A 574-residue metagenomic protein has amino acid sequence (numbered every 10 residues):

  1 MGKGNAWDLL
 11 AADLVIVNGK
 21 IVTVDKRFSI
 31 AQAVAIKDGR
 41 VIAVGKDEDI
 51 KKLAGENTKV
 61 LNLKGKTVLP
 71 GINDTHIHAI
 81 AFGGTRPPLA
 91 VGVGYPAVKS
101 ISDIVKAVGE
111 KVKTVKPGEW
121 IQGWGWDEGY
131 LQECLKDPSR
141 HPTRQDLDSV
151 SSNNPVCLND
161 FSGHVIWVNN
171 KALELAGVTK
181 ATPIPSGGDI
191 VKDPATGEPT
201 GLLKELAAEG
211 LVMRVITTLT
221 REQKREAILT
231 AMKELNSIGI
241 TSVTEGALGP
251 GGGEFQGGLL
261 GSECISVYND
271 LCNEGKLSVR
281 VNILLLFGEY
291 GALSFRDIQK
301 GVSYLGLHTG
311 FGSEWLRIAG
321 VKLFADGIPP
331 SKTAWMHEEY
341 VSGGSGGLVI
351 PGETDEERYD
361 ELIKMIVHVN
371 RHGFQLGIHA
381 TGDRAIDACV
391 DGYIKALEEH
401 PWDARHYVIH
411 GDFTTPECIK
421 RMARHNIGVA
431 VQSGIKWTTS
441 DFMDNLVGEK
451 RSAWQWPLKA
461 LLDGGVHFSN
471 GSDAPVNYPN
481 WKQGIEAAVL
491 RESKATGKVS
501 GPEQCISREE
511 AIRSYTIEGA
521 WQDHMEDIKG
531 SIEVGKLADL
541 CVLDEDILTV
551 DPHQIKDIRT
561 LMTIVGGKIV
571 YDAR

Functional and structural regions predicted by a protein language model:
M1-A12, A573-R574: Basic/polar N-terminal segments that are highly enriched at the extreme N-terminus, encompassing both cleavable
A6, T23-R27, S313-E314, W521 (+1 more regions): Short loop/turn motifs at secondary-structure junctions and domain boundaries
L10-V17, V22, K26-S303, A319 (+7 more regions): Divalent metal-binding segments
E226, V367-G377, R384-H406, H410-G411 (+5 more regions): His/Asp/Glu-enriched, well-ordered alpha-helical/loop segment that forms or immediately abuts the divalent-metal
N273-S278, G310-F311, A396-D403: Short helix-capping segments at alpha-helix termini
G306: Acidic, glycine-rich loop-and-beta core segments that form the ion-binding/anion-interacting portion of active sites
T309-F311, I318, A423-N426: Structural alpha-helical segments in enzyme catalytic/regulatory domains
